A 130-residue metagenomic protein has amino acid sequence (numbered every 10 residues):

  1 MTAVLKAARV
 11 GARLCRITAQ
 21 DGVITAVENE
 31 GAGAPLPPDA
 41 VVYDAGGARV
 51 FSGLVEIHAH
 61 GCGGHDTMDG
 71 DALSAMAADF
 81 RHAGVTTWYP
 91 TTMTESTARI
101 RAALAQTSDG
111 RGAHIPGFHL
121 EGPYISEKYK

Functional and structural regions predicted by a protein language model:
M1-L36: N-terminal metal-binding scaffold of metallo-dependent hydrolase/deaminase domains
A3-L5, T18, V50, E56 (+1 more regions): Conserved beta-strand segments that form the floor/walls of ligand-binding pockets within enzyme and binding domains
V4, A40-D44, G117: Conserved beta-strand scaffold positions in the cores of enzyme catalytic domains, especially in NTP/NDP-utilizing
A8, G22, G47, H58 (+2 more regions): Divalent metal-coordination and catalytic microenvironments
G33-F51: Active-site metal-binding motif and surrounding structural segment of the metallo-beta-lactamase
A48-R99: Metal-associated gating/positioning segment near the N- to mid-region
D71, S96-K130: Histidine/acidic-residue-rich, glycine-tolerant segments that coordinate divalent metal ions
